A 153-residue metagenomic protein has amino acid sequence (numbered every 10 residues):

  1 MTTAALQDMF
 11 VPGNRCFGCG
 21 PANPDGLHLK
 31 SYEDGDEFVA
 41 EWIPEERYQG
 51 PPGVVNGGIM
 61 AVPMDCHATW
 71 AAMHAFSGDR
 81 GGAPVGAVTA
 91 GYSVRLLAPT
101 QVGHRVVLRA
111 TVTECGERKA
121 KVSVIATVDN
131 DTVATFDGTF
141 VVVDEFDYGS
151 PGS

Functional and structural regions predicted by a protein language model:
M1-Q49: Non-catalytic linker/capping segments at the edges of enzyme domains
M1-Q7, T100-V102, V107, T111-S153: HotDog/MaoC-like acyl-thioester-processing domains
P12-G13, D25-L27, D36-F38, G58 (+4 more regions): A generic structural signal for short beta-strands and their flanking turns/coil linkers
A22, V54-G57, A61-V62, V107 (+1 more regions): Short, electropositive, low-hydrophobicity segments enriched in small/polar residues
V39-C66, W70-A71: A conserved, well-ordered hydrophobic junction motif at loop->secondary-structure transitions
W42-P44, L96, V142: Hydrophobic residues in beta-strands and at strand termini
A68-V107: Hydrophobic beta-strand-centered segment that forms part of the acyl-chain substrate-binding groove
